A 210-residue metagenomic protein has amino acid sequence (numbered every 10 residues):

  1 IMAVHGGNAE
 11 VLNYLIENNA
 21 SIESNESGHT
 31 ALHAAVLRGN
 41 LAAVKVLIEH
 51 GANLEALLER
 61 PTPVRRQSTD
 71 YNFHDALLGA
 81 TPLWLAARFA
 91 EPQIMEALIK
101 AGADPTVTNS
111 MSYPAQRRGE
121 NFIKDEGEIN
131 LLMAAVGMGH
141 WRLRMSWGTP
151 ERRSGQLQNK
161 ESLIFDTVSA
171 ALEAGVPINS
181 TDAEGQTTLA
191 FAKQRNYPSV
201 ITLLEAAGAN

Functional and structural regions predicted by a protein language model:
M2-N8, A34-N40, Q67-L78, L85-E91 (+3 more regions): Ankyrin repeat A-helix N-terminal signature
N13-S21, K45-L54, E96-D104, S169-P177 (+1 more regions): Ankyrin repeat domain, specifically the short helix-to-loop turn at the C-terminus of the second helix of each repeat
I22, A42, L54, P61 (+5 more regions): Alpha-solenoid repeat scaffolds
N25-E26, L58, A76, N109 (+2 more regions): Ankyrin repeat boundary/linker residues
L58-S68, S112-R117: Repeat-mediated protein-protein interaction surfaces in helical alpha-solenoids
N159-F191: Ankyrin-repeat and related helical/solenoid repeat scaffolds used for protein-protein interactions
E184-N210: Leucine-rich solenoid repeat scaffolds
